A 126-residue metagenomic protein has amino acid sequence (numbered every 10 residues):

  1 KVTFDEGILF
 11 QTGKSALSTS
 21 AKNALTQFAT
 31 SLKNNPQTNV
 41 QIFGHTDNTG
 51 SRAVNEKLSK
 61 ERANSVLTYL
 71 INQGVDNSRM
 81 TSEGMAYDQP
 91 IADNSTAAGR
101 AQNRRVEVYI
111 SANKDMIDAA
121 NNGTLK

Functional and structural regions predicted by a protein language model:
K1-T38, S111-K126: Periplasmic peptidoglycan-binding/tethering modules of Gram-negative envelope proteins
E6-I8, G44-D47: Short, histidine-centered active-site or binding-site loop motifs used for metal coordination, general acid-base
S15, H45-K126: Periplasmic OmpA-like peptidoglycan-binding domain that tethers envelope proteins to the cell wall
T19-K33, V40, E56, K60-N64 (+2 more regions): Solvent-exposed, polar/charged alpha-helical surfaces in well-ordered, non-transmembrane soluble domains, broadly
